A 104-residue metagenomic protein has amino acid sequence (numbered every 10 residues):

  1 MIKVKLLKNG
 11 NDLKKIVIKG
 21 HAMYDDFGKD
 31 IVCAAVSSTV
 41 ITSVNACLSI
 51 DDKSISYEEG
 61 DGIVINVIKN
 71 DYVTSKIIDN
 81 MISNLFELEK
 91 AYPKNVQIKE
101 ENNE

Functional and structural regions predicted by a protein language model:
M1-I31, I41, N45-E104: N-terminal intrinsically disordered, cationic/polar leader segments that include organellar targeting peptides
V32-V36: Short, conserved glycine- and acidic-residue-centered signature motifs in active-site or ligand-binding loops
